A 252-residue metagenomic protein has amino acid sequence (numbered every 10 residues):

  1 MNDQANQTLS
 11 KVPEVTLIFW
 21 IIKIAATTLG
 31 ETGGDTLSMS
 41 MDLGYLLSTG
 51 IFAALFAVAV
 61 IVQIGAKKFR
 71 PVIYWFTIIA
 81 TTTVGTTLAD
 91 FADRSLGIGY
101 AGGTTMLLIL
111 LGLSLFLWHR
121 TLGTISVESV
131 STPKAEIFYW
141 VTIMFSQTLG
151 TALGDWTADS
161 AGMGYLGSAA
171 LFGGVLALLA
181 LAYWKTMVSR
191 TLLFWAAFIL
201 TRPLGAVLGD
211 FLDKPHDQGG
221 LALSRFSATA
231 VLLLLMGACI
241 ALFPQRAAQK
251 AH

Functional and structural regions predicted by a protein language model:
M1-H252: Polytopic alpha-helical membrane proteins, predominantly small-molecule transporters/carriers
